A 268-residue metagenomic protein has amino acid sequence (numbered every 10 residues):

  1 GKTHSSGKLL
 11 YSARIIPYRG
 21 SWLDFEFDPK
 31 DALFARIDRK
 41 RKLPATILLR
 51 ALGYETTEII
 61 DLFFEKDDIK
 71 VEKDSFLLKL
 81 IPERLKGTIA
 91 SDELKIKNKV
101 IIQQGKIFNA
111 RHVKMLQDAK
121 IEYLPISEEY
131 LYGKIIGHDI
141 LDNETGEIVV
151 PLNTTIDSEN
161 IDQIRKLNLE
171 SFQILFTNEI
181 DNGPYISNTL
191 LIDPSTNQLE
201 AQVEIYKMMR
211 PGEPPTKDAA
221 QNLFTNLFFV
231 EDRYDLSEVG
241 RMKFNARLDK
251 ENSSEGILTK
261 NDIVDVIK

Functional and structural regions predicted by a protein language model:
G1-K268: N-terminal non-catalytic structural scaffold regions of very large proteins
